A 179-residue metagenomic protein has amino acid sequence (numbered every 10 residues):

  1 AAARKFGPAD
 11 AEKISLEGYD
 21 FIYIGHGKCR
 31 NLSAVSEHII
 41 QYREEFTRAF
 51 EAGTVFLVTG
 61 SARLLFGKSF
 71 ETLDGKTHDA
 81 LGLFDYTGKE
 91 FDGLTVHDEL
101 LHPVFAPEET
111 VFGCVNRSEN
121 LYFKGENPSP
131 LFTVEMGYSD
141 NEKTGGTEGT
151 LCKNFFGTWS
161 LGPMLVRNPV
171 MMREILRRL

Functional and structural regions predicted by a protein language model:
A2-V58, R63-L73: Flexible gly/pro-rich beta->alpha loop and the following alpha-helix that scaffold active-site loops
R4, Y23, L57, G82 (+2 more regions): Hydrophobic/aromatic beta-strand patches that form the interior of the parallel beta-sheet core in alpha/beta enzyme
G18-Y19, A52-T54, K76-D79, E108-V111 (+1 more regions): Short coil/turn connectors at secondary-structure junctions
C29-R30, R63-L65, N120-Y122, M164-V166: Glycine-rich nucleotide phosphate-binding loop and flanking beta-alpha elements of Rossmann-like dinucleotide-binding
S33-V35, F66-S69, G93, G125 (+1 more regions): Short glycine-/acidic-enriched loop or helix-start segments at secondary-structure transitions that form or flank
S36-I39, F70-D74, H97, S129 (+1 more regions): Short, glycine/charged-enriched secondary-structure capping and boundary segments
L73-E148: Pocket-forming structural segment of enzyme catalytic cores
F155-L179: Acyltransferase
